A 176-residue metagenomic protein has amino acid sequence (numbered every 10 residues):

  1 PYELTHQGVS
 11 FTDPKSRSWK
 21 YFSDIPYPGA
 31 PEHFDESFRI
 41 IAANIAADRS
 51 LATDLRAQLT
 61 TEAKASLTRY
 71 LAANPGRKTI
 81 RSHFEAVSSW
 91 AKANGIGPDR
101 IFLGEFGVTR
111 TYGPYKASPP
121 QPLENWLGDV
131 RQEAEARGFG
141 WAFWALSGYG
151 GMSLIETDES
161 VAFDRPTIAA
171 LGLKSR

Functional and structural regions predicted by a protein language model:
P1-E135: Extracellular glycoside hydrolase catalytic/binding regions
Y112-R176: Aromatic-rich peripheral "rim/lid" segments of glycoside hydrolase catalytic domains that contact and position glycan
